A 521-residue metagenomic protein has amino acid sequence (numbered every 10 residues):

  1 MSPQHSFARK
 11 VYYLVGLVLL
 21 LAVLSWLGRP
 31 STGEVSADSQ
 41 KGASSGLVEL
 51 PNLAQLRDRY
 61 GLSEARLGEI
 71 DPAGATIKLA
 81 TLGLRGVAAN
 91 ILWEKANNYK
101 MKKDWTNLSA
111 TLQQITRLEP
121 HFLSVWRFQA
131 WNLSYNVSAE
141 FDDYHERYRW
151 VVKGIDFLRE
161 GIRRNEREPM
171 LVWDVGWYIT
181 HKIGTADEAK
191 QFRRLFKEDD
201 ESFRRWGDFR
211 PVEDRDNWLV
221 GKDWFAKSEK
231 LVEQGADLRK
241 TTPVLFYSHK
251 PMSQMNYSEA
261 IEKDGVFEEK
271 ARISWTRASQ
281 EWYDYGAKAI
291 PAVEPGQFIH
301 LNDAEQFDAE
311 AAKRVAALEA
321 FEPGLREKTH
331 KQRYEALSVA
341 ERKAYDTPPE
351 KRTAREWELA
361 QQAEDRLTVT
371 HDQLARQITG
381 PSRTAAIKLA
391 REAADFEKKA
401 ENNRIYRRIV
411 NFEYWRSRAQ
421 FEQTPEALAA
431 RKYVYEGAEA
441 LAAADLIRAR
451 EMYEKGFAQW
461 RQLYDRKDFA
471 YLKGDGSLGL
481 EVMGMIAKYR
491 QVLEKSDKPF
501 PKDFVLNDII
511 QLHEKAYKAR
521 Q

Functional and structural regions predicted by a protein language model:
S2-F128, N132-N136, I155-E160, R164-N165 (+5 more regions): N-terminal alpha-helical interaction modules that lie
W105, V151, W218, L446-I447 (+1 more regions): TPR-repeat structural position
S109-A110, Y148, I155, K222 (+3 more regions): Conserved positions within tetratricopeptide repeat
S138, D143-E146, D187-E188: Alpha-helical solenoid scaffolds in eukaryotic macromolecular assemblies
V172-G184, Y247-Y257, A336-V339, G456-Q459: Acidic helix/loop microenvironments that form the catalytic cleft of cell-wall polysaccharide enzymes
A309, A320, G324, V339 (+15 more regions): Surface-exposed, polar/charged faces of alpha-helical domains in mature secreted/periplasmic/lumenal proteins
